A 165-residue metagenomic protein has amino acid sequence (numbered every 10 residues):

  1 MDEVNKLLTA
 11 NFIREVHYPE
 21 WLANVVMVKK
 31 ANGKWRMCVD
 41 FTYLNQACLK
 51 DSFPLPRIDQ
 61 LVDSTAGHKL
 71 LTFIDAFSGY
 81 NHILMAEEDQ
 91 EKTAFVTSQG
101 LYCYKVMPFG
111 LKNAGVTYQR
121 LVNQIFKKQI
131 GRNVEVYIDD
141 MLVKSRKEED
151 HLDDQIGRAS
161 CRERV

Functional and structural regions predicted by a protein language model:
M1-R162: Retroelement reverse transcriptase polymerase core
